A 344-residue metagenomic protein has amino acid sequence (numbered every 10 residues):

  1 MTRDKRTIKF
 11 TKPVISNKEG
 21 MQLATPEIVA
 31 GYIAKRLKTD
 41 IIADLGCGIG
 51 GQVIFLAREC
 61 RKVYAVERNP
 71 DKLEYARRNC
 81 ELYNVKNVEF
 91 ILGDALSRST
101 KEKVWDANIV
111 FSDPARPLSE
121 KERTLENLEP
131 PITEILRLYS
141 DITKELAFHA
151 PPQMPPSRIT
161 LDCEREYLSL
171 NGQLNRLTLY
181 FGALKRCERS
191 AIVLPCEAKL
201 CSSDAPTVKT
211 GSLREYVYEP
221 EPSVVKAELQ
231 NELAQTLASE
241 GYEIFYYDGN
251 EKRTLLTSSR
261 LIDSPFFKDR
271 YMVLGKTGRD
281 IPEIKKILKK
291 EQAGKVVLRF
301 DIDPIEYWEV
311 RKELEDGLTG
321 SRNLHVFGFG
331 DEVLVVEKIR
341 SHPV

Functional and structural regions predicted by a protein language model:
M1-V344: SAM-dependent transferase fold signal centered on methyltransferase-like domains, encompassing both Class I
